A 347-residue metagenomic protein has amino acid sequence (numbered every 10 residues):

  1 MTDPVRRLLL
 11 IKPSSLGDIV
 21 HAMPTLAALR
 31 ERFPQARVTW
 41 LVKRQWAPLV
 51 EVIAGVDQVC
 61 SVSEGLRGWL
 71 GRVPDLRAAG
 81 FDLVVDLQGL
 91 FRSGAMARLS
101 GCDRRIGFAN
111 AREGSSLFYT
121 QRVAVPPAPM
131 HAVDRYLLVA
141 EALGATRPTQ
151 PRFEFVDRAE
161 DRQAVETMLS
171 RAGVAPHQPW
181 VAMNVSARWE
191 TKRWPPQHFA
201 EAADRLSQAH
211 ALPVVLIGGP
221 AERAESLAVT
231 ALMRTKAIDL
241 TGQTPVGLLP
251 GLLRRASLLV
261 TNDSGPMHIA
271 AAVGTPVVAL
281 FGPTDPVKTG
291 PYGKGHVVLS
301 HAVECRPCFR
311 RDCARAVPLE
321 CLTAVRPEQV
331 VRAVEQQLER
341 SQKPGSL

Functional and structural regions predicted by a protein language model:
M1-L347: Catalytic machinery of carbohydrate-active enzymes, primarily nucleotide-sugar-dependent glycosyltransferases
